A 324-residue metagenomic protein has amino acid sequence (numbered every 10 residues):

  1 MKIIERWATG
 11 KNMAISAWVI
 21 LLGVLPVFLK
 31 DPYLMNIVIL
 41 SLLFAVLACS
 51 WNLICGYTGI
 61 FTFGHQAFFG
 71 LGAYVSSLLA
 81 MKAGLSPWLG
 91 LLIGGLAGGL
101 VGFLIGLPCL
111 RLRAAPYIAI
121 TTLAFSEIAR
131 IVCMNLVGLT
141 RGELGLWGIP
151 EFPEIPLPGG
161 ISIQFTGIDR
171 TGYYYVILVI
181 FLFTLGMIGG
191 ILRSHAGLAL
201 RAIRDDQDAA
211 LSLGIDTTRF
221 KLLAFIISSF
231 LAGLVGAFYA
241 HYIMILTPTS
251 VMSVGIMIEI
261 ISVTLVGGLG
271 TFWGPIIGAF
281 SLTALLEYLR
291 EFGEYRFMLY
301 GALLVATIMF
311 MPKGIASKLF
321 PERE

Functional and structural regions predicted by a protein language model:
M1-A48, V75, A83-G90, D169: Membrane-interfacial amphipathic/re-entrant helices at transmembrane-helix boundaries
M1-G23, G145, D205-D208, S212-R219 (+1 more regions): Cytosolic-side transmembrane-helix boundaries in multi-pass membrane proteins
S16, I20-V24, F28, L42-V46 (+15 more regions): Generic alpha-helical transmembrane segments of integral inner-membrane proteins, especially permease/transport modules
D31-A83, P108-T122, R201-S212, D216-T217 (+1 more regions): Single transmembrane alpha-helix segments in multi-pass membrane proteins
A83-E127, I277-A279: Alpha-helical transmembrane segments within multi-pass membrane transporters and channels
F125-T166, A316-K318: Extracellular/periplasmic helix-loop junction at the C-terminal end of a transmembrane helix in multi-pass membrane
G167-T247: Helix-loop-helix "hairpin" substructures at the membrane interface of multi-pass membrane proteins
K221-F310: Transmembrane alpha-helical segments in multi-pass inner-membrane proteins
